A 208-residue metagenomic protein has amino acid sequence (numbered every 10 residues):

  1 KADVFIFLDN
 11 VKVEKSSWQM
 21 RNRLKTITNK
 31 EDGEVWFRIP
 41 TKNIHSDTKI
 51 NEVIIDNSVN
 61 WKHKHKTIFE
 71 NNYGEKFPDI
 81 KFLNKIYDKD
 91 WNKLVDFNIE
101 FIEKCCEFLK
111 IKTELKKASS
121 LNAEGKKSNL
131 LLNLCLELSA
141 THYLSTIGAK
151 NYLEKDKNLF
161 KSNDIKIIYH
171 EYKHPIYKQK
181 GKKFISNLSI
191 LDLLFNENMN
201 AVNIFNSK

Functional and structural regions predicted by a protein language model:
K1-K208: Residues lining hydrophobic/aromatic ligand-binding pockets adjacent to catalytic sites
